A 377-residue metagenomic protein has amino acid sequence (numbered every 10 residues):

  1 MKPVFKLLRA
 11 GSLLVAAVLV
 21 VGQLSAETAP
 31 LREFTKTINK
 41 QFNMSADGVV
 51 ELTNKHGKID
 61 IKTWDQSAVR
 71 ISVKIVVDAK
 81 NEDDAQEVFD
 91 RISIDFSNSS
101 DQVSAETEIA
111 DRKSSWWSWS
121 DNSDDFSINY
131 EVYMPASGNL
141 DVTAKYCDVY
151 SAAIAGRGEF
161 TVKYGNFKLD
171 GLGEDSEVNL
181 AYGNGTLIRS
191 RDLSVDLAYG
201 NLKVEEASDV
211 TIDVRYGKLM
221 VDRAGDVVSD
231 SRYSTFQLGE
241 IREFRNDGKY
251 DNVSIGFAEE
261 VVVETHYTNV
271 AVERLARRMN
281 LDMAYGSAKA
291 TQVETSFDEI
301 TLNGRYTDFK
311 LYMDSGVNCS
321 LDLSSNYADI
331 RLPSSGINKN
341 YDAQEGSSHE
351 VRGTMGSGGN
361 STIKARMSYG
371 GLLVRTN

Functional and structural regions predicted by a protein language model:
M1-N377: Intrinsically disordered, low-complexity terminal regions
